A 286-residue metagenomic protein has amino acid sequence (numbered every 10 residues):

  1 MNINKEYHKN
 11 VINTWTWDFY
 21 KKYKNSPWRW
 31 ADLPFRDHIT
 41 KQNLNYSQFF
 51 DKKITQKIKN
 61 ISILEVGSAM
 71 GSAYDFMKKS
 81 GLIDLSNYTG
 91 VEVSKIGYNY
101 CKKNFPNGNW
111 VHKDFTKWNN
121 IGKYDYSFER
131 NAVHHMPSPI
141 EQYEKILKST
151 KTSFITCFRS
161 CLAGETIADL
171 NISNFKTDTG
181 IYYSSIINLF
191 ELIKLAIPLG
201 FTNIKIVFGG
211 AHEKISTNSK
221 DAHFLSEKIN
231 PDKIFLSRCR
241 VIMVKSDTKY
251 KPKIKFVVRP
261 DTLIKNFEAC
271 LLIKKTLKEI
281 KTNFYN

Functional and structural regions predicted by a protein language model:
M1-T55: Conserved class I S-adenosyl-L-methionine
N60-A69: Conserved class I S-adenosyl-L-methionine
M70-G108: Class I SAM-dependent methyltransferase SAM/SAH-binding core
Y126-S138: A short SAM/SAH-binding and catalytic strip from SAM-dependent methyltransferases
M136-I146: A short, conserved alpha-helix within the catalytic core of class I
I155-G180: Conserved class I S-adenosyl-L-methionine
Y182-G209: Short alpha-helix
I204-V244: Conserved catalytic loop of SAM-dependent methyltransferase domains
